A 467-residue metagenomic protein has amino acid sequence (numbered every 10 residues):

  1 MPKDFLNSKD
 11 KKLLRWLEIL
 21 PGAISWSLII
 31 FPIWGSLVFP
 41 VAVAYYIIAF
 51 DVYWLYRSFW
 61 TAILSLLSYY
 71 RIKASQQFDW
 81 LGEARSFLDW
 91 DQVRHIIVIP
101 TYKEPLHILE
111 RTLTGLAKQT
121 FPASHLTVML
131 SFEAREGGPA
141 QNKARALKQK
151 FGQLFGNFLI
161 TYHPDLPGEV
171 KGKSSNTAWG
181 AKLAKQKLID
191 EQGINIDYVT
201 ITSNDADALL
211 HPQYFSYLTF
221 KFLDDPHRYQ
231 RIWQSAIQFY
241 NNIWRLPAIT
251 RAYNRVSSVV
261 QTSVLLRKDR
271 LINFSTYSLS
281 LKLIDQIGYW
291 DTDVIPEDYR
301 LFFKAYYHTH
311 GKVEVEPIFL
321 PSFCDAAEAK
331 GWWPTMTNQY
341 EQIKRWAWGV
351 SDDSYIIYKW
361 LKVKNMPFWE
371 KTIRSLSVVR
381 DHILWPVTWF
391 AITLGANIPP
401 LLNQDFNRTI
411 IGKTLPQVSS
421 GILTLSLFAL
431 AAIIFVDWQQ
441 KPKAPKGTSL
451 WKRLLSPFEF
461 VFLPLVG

Functional and structural regions predicted by a protein language model:
M1-L6, P122-E136, I411-L427: Long, acidic, intrinsically disordered low-complexity segments
M1-S86: N-terminal membrane-anchoring/stem segments of glycan-assembly enzymes
D4-I24, Q92-L109, V170, K364-W389 (+1 more regions): Loop-to-transmembrane boundary segments
W26-Y56, S377-G467: Membrane-embedded multi-pass helical conduit in multi-pass membrane proteins, especially envelope-biosynthetic
L67, K73-S351: Internal catalytic domains of large membrane-associated glycosyltransferases
E297-A305, Q339-Q342, W346-S351, S375-N397 (+1 more regions): P-loop NTPase catalytic cores that bind/hydrolyze ATP
W333-I357, K452-G467: Membrane-proximal soluble regions of multi-pass membrane proteins
D352-E370, F406: Membrane-interface interhelical connector segments
